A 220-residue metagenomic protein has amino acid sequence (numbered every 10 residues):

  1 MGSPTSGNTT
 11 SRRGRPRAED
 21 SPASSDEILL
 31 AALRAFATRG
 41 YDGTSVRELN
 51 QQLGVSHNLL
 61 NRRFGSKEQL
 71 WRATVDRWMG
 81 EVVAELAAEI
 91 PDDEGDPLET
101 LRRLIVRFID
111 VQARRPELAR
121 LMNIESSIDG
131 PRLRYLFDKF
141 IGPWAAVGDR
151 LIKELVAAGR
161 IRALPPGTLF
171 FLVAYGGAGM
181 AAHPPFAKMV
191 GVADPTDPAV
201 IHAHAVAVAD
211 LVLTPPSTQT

Functional and structural regions predicted by a protein language model:
M1-R13, R107-D110, R114, G142 (+3 more regions): C-terminal peripheral helix-coil segments that are non-catalytic and often amphipathic
A23, E27, A35-Q69, A73: Helix-turn-helix
R72-L104, G148-L151: Amphipathic alpha-helical linker/stalk segments
V75, M79, L101, N123 (+2 more regions): Amphipathic, non-transmembrane alpha-helical scaffold segments
A87-L118, P166-V173, H202: Hydrophobic alpha-helical connector segments
E99, A113-R134, H183-G191: Amphipathic alpha-helical segments used for helix-helix packing
E99-R102, Y135-F140, V156-A174: All-alpha amphipathic helical-bundle segments outside canonical DNA-binding/catalytic cores that form hydrophobic
